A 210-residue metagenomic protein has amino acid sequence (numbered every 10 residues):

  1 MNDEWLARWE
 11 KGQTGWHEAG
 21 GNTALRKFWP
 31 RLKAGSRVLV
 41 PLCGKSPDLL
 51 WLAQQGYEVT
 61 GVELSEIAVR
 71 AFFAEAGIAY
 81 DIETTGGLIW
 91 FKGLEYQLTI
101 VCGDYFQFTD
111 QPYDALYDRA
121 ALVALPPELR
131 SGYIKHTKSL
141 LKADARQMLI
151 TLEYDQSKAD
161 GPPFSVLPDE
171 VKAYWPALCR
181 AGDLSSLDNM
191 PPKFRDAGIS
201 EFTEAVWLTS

Functional and structural regions predicted by a protein language model:
M1-G35, K45-D48, G61-L98, C102-T109 (+2 more regions): Class I (Rossmann-like) S-adenosyl-L-methionine-dependent methyltransferase catalytic domain, capturing the SAM-binding
L39-S46, A121: Class I SAM-dependent methyltransferase "Motif I" SAM/SAH-binding loop
L50, R119: Short alpha-helical basic/polar micro-motif
A53-Q54: Gly/Ala-rich phosphate-binding loop of Rossmann-like dinucleotide-binding domains, activating on the conserved
Y57: Conserved acetyl-CoA-binding loop of GNAT-fold acetyltransferases
T109-L116: A short acidic, Gly/Pro-enriched loop at the edge of an enzyme's catalytic core that lines a small-molecule cofactor
A124-H136: A short, conserved alpha-helix within the catalytic core of class I
